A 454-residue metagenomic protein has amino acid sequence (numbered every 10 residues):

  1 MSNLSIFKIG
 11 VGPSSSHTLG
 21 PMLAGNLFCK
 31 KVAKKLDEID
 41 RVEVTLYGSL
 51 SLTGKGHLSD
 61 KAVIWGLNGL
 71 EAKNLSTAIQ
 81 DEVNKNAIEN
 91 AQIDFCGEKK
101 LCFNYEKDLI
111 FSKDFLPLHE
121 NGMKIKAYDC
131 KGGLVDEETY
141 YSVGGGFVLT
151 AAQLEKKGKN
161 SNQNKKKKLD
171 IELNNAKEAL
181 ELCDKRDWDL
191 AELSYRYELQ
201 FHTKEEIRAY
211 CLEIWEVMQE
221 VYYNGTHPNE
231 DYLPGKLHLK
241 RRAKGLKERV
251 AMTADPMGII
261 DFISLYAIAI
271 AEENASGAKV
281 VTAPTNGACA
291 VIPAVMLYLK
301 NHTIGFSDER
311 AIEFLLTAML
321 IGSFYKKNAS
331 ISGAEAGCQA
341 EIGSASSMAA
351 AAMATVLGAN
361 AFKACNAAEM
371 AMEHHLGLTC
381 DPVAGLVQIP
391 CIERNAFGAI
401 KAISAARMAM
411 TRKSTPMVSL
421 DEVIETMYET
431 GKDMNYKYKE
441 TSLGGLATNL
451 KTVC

Functional and structural regions predicted by a protein language model:
F7-L27, S276-V295, C338-S346: Conserved phosphate/anionic-ligand binding catalytic regions in large, soluble enzymes, centered on
S16-A33, P293-G305, A350-G358: Alpha-helical support elements that line or immediately flank enzyme active sites and cofactor-binding pockets
R41-G54, K85-I93, L316-K327, E369-P382 (+1 more regions): Short, mixed-charge aromatic SLiMs
L52-K61, L297, K327-N328, G337-S344 (+4 more regions): Short glycine/threonine-rich loop-to-helix capping motif typified by GTGT followed within a few residues by an Asp-Pro
G69-M252: C-terminal regulatory domains involved in ligand/effector binding and gene-expression control
F201-G337, G445-C454: Accessory "access/gating" subregions that flank catalytic or transport cores
F306, T317, S323-A396, M408-M417: Hydrophobic alpha-helical bundle architecture
M417-C454: Extended hydrophobic packing segments that form well-structured cores
